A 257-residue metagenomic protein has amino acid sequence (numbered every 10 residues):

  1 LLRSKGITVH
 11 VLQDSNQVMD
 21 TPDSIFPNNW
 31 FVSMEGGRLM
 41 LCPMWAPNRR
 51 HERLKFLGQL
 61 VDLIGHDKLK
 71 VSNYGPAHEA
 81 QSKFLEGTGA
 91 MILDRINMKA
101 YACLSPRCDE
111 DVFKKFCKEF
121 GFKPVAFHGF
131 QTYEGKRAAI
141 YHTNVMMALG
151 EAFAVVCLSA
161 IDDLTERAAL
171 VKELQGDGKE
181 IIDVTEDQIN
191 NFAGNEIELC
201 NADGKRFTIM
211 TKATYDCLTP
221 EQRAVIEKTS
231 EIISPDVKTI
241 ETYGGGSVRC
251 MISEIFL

Functional and structural regions predicted by a protein language model:
L1-L257: The feature marks the mature, well-folded catalytic cores of soluble enzymes
